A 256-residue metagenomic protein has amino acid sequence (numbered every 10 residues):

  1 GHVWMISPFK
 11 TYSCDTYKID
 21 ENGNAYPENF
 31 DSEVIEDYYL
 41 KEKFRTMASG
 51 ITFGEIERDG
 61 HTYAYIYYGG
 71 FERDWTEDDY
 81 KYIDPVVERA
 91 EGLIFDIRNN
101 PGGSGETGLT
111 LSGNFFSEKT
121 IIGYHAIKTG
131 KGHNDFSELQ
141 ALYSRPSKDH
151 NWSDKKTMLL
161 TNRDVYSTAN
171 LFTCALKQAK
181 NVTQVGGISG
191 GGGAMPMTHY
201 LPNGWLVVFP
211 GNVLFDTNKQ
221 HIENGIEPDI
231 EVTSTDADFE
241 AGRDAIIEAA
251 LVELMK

Functional and structural regions predicted by a protein language model:
G1-G123, K156, Y200: Flexible, low-complexity junctional segments that flank or bridge functional domains
I66, F95, T157, L176 (+2 more regions): Terminal peptide-recognition signature
Y67-F71, D96-N100, H125-K128, L160-D164 (+2 more regions): Active-site-proximal beta-strand/loop segments in catalytic clefts of secreted hydrolases
D78, Y82, E106-T110, S167 (+3 more regions): Extracytoplasmic/secreted proteins, especially bacterial periplasmic and envelope-associated proteins
G102-L160, A194-Y200, G211-I222, E227: Gly/Ser/Thr-rich loop/hinge elements
K156-Q178, T183-G190: Extended C-terminal subregions enriched in glycine
K177, G186-P202, V207-F209, P228-V232: C-terminal soluble interaction/assembly domains
P228-K256: Low-complexity, Gly/Ser/Thr/Pro-rich intrinsically disordered linker/tail segments
